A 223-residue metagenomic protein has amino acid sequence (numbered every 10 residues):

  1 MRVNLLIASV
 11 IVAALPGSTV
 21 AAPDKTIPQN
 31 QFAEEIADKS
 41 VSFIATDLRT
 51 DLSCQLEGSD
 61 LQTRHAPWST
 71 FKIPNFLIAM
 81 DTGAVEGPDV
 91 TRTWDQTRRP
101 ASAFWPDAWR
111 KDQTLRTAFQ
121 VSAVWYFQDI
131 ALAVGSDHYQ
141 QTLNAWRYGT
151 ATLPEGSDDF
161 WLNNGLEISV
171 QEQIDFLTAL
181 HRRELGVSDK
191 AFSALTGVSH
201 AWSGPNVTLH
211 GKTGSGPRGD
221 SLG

Functional and structural regions predicted by a protein language model:
M1-I7: Bacterial N-terminal signal peptides that target proteins for export
A8-P16: Bacterial N-terminal signal peptides
T19-A66: Beta-lactamase-like hydrolase cores
D24-P28, V41, T93-G186: Active-site-adjacent helix/loop patches that line small-molecule binding or acyl-intermediate pockets
E35-D38, D47, K111, E167 (+2 more regions): Extracellular/periplasmic catalytic domains that process cell-envelope and extracellular macromolecules
H65-T91, A118, Q173: Active-site SXXK
D81-R98, V187-F192: Short, well-structured active-site flanking segments
S199-G223: Short, Gly/Ser/Thr-enriched beta-strand-loop segments that form substrate-interacting elements of hydrolase/peptidase
